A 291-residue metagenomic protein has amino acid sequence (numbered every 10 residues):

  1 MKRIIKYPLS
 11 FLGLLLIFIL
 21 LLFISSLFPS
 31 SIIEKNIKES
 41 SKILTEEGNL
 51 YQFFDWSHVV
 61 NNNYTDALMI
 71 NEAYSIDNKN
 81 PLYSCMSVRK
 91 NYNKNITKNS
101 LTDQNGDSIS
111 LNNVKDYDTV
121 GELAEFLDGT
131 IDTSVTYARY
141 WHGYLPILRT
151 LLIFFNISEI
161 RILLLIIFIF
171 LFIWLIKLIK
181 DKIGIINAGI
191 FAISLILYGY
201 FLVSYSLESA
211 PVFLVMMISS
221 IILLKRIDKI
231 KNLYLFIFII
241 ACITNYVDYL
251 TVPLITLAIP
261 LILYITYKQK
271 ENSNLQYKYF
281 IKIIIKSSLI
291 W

Functional and structural regions predicted by a protein language model:
M1, L223, T256-S287: Perimembrane helix-loop-helix junctions
M1-L27, D228: Start-transfer (signal-anchor) and selected internal transmembrane alpha helices of multi-pass inner/ER membrane
E46-Y137: Interfacial juxtamembrane loops and adjacent helix segments that form the catalytic/substrate-binding surfaces
W141-H142, S194-N232, Y246-V252: Membrane-interface micro-motifs in multi-pass membrane enzymes
P146-L164: Juxtamembrane segments of multi-pass membrane glycosylation machinery that transfer sugars from lipid-linked donors
L165-G189: Transmembrane-helix motifs of polytopic, lipid-linked glycan transferases
I179-I183, L197, S219-K229, I262-N274: Structural signal for the C-terminal ends of transmembrane alpha-helices and the immediately following loop
L235-P260, F280-W291: Membrane-interface alpha helices of multi-pass inner-membrane proteins
